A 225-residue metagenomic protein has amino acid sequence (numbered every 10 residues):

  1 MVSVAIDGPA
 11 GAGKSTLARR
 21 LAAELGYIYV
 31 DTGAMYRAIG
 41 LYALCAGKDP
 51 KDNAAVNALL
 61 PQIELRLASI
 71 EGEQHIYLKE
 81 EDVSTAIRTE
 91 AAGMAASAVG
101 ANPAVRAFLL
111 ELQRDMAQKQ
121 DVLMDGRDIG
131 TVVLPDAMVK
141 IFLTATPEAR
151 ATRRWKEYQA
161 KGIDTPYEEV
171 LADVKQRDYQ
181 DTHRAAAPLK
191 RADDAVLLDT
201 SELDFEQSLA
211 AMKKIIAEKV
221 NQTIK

Functional and structural regions predicted by a protein language model:
I6: Hydrophobic anchor at the beta1->P-loop junction of P-loop NTPases
G11: Walker A (P-loop) phosphate-binding loop of P-loop NTPases
K14: Conserved lysine of the Walker
L17: Hydrophobic positions on the alpha1 helix immediately C-terminal to the Walker A/P-loop
A23-T89: N-terminal phosphate/diphosphate-binding loop that engages ATP/GTP or pyrophosphate donors across diverse enzyme folds
G33, E80, L109, L123 (+1 more regions): Residue-level signal for inorganic ion chemistry
A68, Q113-Q120, T131-V132, D136 (+1 more regions): Small-molecule kinase domains that catalyze NTP-dependent phosphoryl transfer to phosphate-bearing small molecules
S84-K161: ATP-dependent NMP and nucleoside kinases share a basic, alpha-helical "lid"
